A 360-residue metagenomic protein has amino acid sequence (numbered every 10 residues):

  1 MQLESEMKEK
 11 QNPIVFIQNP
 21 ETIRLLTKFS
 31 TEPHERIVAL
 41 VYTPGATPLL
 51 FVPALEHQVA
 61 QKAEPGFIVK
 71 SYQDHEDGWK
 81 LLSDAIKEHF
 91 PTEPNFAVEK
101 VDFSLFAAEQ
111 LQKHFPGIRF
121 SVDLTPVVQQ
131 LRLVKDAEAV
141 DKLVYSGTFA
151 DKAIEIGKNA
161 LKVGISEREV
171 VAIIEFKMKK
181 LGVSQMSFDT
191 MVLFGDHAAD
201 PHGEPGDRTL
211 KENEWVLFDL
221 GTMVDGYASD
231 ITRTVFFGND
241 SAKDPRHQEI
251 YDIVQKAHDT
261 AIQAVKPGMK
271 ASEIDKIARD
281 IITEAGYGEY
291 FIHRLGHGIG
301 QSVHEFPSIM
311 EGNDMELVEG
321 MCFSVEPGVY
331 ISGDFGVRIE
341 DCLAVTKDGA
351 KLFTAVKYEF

Functional and structural regions predicted by a protein language model:
M1-F360: Active-site neighborhoods and metal-handling regions in enzymes and metal-associated proteins
